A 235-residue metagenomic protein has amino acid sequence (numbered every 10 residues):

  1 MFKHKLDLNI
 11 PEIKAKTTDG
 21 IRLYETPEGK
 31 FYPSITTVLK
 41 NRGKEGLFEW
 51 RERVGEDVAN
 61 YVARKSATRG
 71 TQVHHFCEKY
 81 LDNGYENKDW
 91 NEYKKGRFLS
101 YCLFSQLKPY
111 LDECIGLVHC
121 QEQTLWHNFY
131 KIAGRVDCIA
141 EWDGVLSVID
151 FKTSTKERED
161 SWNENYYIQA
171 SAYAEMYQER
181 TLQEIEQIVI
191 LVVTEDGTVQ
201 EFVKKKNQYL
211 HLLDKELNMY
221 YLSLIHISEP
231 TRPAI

Functional and structural regions predicted by a protein language model:
M1-A133: Metal-dependent nuclease catalytic cores that hydrolyze phosphodiester bonds in DNA/RNA, characterized by
Y85, T181-I185, I235: Secondary-structure boundary/capping signal
H119-L222: Mg2+/Mn2+-dependent nuclease catalytic core
I225-I235: Single conserved hydrophobic/aromatic residue that forms the stacking wall/gate of nucleotide- or nucleobase-binding
